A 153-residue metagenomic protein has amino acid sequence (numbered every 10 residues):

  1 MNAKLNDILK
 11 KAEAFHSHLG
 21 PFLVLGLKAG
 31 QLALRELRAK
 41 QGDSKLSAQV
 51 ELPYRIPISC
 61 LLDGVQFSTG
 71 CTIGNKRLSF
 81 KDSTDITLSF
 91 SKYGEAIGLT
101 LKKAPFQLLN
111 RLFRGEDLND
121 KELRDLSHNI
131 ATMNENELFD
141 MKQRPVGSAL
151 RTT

Functional and structural regions predicted by a protein language model:
M1-L19, L23-T153: Non-transmembrane, aqueous-exposed alpha-helical and coiled segments at domain scale
